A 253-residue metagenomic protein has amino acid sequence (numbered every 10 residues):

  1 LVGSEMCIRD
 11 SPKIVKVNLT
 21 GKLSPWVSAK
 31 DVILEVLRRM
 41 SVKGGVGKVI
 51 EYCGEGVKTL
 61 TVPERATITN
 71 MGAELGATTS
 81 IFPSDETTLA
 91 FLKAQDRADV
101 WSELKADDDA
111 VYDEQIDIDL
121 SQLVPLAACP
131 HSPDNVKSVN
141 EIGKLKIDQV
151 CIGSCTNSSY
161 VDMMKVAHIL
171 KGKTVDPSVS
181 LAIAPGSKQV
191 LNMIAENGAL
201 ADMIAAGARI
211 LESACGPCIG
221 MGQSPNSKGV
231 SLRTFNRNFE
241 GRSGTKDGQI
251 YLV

Functional and structural regions predicted by a protein language model:
L1-I8: Short, small-residue-biased leader/transition segments that mark boundaries at the very start of proteins
S4, E64-P83, C151-V161, I219-S224 (+3 more regions): Conserved phosphate/anionic-ligand binding catalytic regions in large, soluble enzymes, centered on
R9-S11, P25, S41-G45, T61 (+8 more regions): Solvent-exposed alpha-helices and their adjacent loops that cap or buttress functional pockets in soluble metabolic
V17-G21, I183-K188, E240-G248: Short beta-alpha connecting loops at secondary-structure transitions that line or flank enzyme active sites
S24-P25, D31, E35-V36, V42-Q115: Glycine-rich ThDP/TPP pyrophosphate-binding loop and its adjacent helix/strand module within ThDP-dependent enzymes
V32-V36, A66-I68, D96-R97, K165-G172 (+3 more regions): Short, solvent-exposed amphipathic alpha-helical segments in soluble enzyme and RNA/protein-processing domains
L75-S178, I183-A208, E212: Accessory "access/gating" subregions that flank catalytic or transport cores
L191-V253: Thiamine diphosphate
